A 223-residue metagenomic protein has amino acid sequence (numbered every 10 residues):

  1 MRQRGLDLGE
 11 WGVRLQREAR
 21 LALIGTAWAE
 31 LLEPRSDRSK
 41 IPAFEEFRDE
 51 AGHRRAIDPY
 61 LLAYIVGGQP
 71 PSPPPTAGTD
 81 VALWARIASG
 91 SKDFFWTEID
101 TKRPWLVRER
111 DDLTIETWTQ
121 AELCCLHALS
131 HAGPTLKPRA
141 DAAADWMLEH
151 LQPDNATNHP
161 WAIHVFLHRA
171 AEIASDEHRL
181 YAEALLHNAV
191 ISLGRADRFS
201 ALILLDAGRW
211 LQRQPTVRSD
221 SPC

Functional and structural regions predicted by a protein language model:
M1-T97, K102-L106, E122, H168 (+2 more regions): Terminal, non-catalytic domain-edge segments
T79-L83, T119-H127, P160-H164: Amphipathic alpha-helical repeat scaffolds of TPR domains
D111-A156: Alpha-helical adaptor scaffolds
H127-S130, P134, H164-A171, Q212: Specific register positions within alpha-helical solenoid repeats of the TPR/Sel1-like families, i.e., one
A142, N155-W161, E177-A184: Short amphipathic alpha-helical segments
E149-E172: An internal, amphipathic alpha-helical element
